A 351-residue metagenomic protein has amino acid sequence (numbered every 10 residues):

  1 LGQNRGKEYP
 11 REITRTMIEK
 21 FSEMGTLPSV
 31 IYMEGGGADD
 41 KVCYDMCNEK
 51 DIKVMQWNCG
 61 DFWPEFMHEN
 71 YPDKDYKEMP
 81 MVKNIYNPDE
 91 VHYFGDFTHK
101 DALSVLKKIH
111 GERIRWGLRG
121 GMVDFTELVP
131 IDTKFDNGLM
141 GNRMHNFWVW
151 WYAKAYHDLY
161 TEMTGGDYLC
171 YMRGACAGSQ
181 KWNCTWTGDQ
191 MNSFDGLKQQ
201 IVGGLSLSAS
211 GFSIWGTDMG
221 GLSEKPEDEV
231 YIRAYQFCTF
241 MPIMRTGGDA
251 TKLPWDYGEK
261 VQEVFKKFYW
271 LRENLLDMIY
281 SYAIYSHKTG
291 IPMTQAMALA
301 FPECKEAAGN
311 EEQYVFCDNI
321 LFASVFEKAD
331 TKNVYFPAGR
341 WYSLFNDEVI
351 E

Functional and structural regions predicted by a protein language model:
L1-E351: Catalytic-domain carbohydrate-binding cleft regions of carbohydrate-active enzymes
